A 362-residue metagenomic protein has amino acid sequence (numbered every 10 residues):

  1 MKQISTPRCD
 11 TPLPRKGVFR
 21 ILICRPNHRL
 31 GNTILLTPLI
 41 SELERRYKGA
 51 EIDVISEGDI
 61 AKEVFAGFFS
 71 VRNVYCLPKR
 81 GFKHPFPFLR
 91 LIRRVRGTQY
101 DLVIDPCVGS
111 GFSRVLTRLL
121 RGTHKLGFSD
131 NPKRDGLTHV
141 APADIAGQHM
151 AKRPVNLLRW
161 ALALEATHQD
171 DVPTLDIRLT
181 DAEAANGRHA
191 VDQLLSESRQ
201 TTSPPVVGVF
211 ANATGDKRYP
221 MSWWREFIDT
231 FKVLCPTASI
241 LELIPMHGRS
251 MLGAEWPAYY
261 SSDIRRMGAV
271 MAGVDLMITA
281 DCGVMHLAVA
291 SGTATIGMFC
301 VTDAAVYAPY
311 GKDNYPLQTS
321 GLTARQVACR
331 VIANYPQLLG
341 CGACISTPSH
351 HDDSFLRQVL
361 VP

Functional and structural regions predicted by a protein language model:
M1-P362: Catalytic machinery of carbohydrate-active enzymes, primarily nucleotide-sugar-dependent glycosyltransferases
